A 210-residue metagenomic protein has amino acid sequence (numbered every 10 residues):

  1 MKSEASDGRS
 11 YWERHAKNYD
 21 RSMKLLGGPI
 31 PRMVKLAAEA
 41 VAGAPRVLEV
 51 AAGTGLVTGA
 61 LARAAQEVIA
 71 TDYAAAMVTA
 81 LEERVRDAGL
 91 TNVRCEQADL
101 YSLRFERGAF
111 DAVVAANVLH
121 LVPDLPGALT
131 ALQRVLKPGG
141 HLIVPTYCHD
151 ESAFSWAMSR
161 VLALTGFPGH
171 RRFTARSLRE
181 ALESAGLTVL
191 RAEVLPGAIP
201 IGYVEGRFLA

Functional and structural regions predicted by a protein language model:
M1-G43, L56, A80, D150-E151 (+2 more regions): Conserved class I S-adenosyl-L-methionine
S3-S6, S22-L26, I143-A185, V189-G202: C-terminal alpha-helical "lid/dimerization" subdomain adjacent to the S-adenosyl-L-methionine
R46, G140-H141: Short glycine-centered segments of the SAM/dcSAM-binding site in methyltransferase folds
L48-V50, T54-S102: Class I SAM-dependent methyltransferase SAM/SAH-binding core
Y101-A112: A short acidic, Gly/Pro-enriched loop at the edge of an enzyme's catalytic core that lines a small-molecule cofactor
A112-D124: A short SAM/SAH-binding and catalytic strip from SAM-dependent methyltransferases
P126-P138: A short glycine-rich, Lys/Arg-flanked "PGG" loop and its adjoining helix->strand segment in the class I
V204-A210: C-terminal lobe and adjacent flexible extensions of AdoMet/dcAdoMet transferase-like proteins
